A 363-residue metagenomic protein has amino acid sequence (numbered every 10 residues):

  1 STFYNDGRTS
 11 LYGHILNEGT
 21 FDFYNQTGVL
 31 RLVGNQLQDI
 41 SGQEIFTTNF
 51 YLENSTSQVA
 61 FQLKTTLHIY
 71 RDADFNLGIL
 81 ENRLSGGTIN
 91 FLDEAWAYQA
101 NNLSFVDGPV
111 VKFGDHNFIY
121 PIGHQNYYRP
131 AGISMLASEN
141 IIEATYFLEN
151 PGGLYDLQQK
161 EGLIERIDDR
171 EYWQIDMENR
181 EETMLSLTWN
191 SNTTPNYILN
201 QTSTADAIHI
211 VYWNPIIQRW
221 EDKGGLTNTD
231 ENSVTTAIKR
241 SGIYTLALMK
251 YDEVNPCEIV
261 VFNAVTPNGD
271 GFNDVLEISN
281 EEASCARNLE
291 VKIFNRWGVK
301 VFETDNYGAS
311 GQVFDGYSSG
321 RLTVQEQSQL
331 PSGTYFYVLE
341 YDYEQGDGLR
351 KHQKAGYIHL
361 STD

Functional and structural regions predicted by a protein language model:
S1-L37, G42-N49, N54-T56, D72-I208 (+1 more regions): Self-processing/autoproteolytic domain segments and adjacent N-terminal interaction modules in large, modular
V59-L63: Beta-strand-rich extracellular passenger or scaffold domains
L80, L185, I210-V211, Y244 (+3 more regions): Residue-level detector of buried hydrophobic side-chain packing in well-ordered secondary-structure elements
Y172-D176, T235-T236, V301, E326: Beta-strand-rich interaction surfaces with strong enrichment in secreted/lumenal proteins
M177, T227-D230, N306-S310: Short proline/glycine- and polar residue-rich coil/turn motifs
S186-T188, E231-K239, Q312-S319: Exposed aromatic-hydrophobic patches
L199-A207, W213-N273: Proteolytic cleavage junctions
V254-D363: Short loop/turn motifs at secondary-structure boundaries
